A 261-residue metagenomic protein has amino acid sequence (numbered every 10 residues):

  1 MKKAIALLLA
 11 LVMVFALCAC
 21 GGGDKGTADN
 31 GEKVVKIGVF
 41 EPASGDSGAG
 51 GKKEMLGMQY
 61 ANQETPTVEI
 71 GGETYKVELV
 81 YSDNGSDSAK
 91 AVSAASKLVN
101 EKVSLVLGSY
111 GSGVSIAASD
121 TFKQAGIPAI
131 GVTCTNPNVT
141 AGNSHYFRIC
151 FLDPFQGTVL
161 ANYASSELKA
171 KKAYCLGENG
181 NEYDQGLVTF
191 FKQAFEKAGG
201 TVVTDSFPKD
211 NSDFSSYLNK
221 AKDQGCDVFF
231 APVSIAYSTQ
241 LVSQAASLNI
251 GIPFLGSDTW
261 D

Functional and structural regions predicted by a protein language model:
M1-K36, T67-G71, N100: Short, low-complexity disordered leader/linker segments with a strong preference for bacterial N-terminal type II
D24-A28, E32, A49-E54, V68-T140 (+3 more regions): Beta-alpha junction/loop-to-helix N-cap segments that form part of ligand/metal-binding clefts
G31-M55, N62, S109, K172-E178: Short beta-strand segments enriched in small/hydrophobic residues
K33-K36, T74-E78, E101-L105, Q124-A129 (+5 more regions): Loop/turn elements at helix/coil->beta-strand transitions in domains of secreted/extracellular proteins
V39-E41, L98-Y110, I130-V132, Y174-G177 (+3 more regions): Periplasmic-binding protein-like
G48-G71, T189-E196: Short, polar/charged alpha-helical segment
Y146-K209, D227-V228: An alpha-beta-alpha
V188-D261: Extracellular/periplasmic bilobed ligand-binding domains
